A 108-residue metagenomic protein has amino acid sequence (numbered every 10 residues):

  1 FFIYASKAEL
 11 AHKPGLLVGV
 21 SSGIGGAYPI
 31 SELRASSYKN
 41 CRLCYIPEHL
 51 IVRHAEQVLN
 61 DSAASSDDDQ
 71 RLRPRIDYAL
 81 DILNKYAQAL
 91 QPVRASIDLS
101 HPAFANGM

Functional and structural regions predicted by a protein language model:
F1-C41: Helix-loop-strand module that forms the ligand-binding subsite of alpha/beta enzymes
Y45-M108: Glycine-rich phosphate/pyrophosphate-binding loop and the adjoining helix
